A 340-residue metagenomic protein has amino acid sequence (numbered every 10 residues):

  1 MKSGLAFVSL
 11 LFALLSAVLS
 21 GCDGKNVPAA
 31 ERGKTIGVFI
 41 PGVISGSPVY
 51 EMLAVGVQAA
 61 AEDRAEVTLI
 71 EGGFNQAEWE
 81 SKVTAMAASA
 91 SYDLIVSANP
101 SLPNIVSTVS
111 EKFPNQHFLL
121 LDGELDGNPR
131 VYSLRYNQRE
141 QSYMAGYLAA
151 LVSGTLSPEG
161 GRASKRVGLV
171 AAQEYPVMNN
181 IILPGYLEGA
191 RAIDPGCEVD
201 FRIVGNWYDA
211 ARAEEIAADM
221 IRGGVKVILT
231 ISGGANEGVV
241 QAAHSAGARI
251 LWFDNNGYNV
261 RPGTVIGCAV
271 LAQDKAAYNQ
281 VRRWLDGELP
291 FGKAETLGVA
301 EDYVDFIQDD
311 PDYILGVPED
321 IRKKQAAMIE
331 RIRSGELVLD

Functional and structural regions predicted by a protein language model:
M1-V8: Bacterial N-terminal signal peptides that target proteins for export
L10-L15: Hydrophobic helical h-region of N-terminal Sec-dependent signal peptides in bacterial secretory/periplasmic proteins
V18-G21: C-terminal motif of bacterial Sec signal peptides marking the signal peptidase cleavage site
D23-D340: A residue-level marker of the well-folded mature domains of exported/periplasmic proteins
